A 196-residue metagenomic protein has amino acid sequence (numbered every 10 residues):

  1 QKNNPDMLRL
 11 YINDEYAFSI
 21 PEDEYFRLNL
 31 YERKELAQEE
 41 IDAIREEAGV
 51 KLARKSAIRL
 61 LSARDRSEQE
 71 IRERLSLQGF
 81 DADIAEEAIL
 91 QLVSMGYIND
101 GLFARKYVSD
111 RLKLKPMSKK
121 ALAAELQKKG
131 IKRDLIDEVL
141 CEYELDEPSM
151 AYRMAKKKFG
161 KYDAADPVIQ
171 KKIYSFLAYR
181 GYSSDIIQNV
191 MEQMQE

Functional and structural regions predicted by a protein language model:
Q1-E196: An alpha-helical, amphipathic repeat domain used for nucleic-acid recognition, typified by the mTERF helical solenoid
